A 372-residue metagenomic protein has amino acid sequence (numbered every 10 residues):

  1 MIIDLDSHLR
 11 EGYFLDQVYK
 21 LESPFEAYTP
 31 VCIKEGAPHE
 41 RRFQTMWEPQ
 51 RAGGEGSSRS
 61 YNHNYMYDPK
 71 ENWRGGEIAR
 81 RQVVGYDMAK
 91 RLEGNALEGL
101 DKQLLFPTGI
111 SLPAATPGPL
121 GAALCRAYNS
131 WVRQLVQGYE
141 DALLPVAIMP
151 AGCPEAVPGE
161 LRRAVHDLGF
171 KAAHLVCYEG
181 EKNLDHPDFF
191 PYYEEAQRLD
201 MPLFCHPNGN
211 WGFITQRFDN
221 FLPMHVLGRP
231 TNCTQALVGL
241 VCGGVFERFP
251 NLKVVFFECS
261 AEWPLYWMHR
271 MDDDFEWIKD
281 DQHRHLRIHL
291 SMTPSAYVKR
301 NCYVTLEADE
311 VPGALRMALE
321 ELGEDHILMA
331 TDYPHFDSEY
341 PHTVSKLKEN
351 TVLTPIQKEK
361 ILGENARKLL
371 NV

Functional and structural regions predicted by a protein language model:
M1, E11-K102, S130-G138, G159-R163 (+8 more regions): Mid-to-C-terminal alpha-helical segments outside catalytic/metal-binding sites
I3-R10, L203-N208: Histidine-centered catalytic micro-motifs
L15, A37, F106-I110, A147-G152 (+4 more regions): Short, solvent-exposed turn/loop segments enriched in Gly/Ser/Thr/Pro and often Arg
R74-V83, L92-G118, A142-I148, K171-L175: Divalent metal-dependent hydrolysis catalytic cores, especially in the metallo-beta-lactamase
R81-A89, L124-R126, S130, E155 (+1 more regions): Aromatic- and glycine-enriched glycan-recognition loops and surfaces that form the carbohydrate-binding subsites
G118-A122, V344-K346: Short glycine-enriched, charge-decorated loop/helix-capping segments at active-site entrances that position
C125, N129, T234-V238, E359: Amphipathic, non-transmembrane alpha-helical scaffold segments
V136-L144, M149, C153-E155, G159-L322 (+1 more regions): Catalytic pocket-lining loop regions of alpha/beta-barrel enzymes, especially the amidohydrolase/enolase/GH5 lineages
